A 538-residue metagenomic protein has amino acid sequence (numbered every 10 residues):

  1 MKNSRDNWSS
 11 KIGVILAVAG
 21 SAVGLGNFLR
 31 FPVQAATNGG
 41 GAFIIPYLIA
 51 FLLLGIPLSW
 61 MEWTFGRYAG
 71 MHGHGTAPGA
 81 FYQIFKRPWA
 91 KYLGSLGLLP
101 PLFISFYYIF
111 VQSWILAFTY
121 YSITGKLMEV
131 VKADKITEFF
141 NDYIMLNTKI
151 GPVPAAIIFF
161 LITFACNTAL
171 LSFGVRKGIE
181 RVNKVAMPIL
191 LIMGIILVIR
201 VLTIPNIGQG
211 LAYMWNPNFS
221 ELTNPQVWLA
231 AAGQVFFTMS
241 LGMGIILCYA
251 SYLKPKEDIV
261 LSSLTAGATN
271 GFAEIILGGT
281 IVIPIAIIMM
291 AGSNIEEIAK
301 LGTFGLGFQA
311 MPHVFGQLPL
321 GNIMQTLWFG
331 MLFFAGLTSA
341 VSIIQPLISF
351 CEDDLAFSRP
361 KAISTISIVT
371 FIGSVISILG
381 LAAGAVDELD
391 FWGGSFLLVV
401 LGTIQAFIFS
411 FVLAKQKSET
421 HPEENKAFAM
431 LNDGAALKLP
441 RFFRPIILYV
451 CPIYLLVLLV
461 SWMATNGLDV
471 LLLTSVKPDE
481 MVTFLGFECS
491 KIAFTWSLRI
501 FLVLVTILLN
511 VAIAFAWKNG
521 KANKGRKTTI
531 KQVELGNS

Functional and structural regions predicted by a protein language model:
M1-L29, L58-W63, R67-S95, K254-D258 (+1 more regions): Membrane-interface "cap" regions at the ends of multi-pass membrane proteins
K2-D6, Q34-N38, Y68, G73-L96 (+9 more regions): Inter-helical loop and helix-membrane interface segments of multi-pass membrane transporters/permeases
K2-I12, E180, K184-L337, V341 (+3 more regions): Membrane-embedded translocation segments of transport machinery
D6, A35-F65, A155, L398 (+1 more regions): Extracellular loop-to-transmembrane helix junctions
S10-A50, Q209, I245-L247, V260-L264 (+4 more regions): Transmembrane helix-boundary motif of multi-pass solute transporters/channels
L25-Q34, G41, N167-G178, I199-L211 (+9 more regions): Transmembrane helix-loop junctions in multi-pass membrane proteins
A155, D387-G402, L439-S538: A generic transmembrane alpha-helix motif of multi-pass inner-membrane proteins
F334-I343, I363-G373, G393-N432, V450-T465 (+1 more regions): Hydrophobic alpha-helical segments of multi-pass membrane transport proteins
